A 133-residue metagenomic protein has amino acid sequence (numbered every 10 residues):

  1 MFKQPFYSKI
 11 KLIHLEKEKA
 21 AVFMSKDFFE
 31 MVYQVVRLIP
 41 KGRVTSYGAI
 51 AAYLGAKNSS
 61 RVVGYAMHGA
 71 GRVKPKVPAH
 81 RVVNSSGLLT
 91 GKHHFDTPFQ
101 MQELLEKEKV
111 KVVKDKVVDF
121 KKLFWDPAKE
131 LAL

Functional and structural regions predicted by a protein language model:
Y7-H14, A20: Short, positively charged and aromatic/hydrophobic N-terminal segments
K19-L133: Nucleic acid-binding interface residues in structured DNA/RNA-binding domains, emphasizing the DNA-engaging scaffolds
